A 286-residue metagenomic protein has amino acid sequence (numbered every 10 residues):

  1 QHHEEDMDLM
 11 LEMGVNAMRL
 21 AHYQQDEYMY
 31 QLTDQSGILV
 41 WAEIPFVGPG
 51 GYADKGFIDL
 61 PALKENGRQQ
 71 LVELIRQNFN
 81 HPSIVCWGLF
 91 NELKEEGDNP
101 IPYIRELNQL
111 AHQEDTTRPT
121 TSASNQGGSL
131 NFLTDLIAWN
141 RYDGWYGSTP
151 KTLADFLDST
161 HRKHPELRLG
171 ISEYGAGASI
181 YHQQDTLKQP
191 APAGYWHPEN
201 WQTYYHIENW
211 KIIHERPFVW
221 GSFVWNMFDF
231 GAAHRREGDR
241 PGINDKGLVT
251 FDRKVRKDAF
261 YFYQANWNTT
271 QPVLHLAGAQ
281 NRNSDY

Functional and structural regions predicted by a protein language model:
Q1-Y286: Extended substrate-binding grooves/exosites of carbohydrate-active enzymes
